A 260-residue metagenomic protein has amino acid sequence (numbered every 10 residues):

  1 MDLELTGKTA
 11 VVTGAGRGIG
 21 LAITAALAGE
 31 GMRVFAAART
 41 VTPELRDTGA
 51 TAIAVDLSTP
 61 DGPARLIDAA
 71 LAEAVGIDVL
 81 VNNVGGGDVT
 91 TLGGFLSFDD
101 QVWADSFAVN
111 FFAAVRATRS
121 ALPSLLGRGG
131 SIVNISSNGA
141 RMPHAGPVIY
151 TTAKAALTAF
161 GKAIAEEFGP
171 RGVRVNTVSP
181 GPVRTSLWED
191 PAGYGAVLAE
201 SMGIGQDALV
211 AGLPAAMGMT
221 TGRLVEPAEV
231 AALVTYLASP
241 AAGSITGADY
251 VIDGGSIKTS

Functional and structural regions predicted by a protein language model:
T9, G16-R17: Conserved glycine-rich cofactor-binding loop
G87, L92, M142, R223 (+2 more regions): Short C-terminal tail/terminal secondary-structure segment of NAD(P)H-dependent dehydrogenase/reductase domains
T91-F95, D99-A104, A215: Substrate-binding pocket helix/loop in short-chain dehydrogenase/reductase
T118, A153, G161: Active-site helix of classical SDR
P123, E166-E167, G243: Alpha-helical segment proximal to the catalytic Tyr-Lys
S137: Residue(s) in the substrate-gating loop at a strand-loop-helix junction that position the organic substrate next
G169, R174, I245-G247: Short, small/polar-rich loop/turn modules that mediate ligand/substrate recognition or access, typified
